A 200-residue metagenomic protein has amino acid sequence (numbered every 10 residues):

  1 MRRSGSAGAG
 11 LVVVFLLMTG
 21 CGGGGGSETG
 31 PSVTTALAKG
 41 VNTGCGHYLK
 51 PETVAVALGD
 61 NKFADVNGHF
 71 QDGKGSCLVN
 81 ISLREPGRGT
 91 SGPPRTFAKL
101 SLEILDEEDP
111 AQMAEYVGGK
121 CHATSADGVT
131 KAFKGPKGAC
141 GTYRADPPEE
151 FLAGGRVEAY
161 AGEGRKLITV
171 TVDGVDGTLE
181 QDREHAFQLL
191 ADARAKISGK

Functional and structural regions predicted by a protein language model:
M1-L11: Bacterial N-terminal signal peptides that target proteins for export
L17-G20: C-terminal motif of bacterial Sec signal peptides marking the signal peptidase cleavage site
G22-G25: Bacterial signal peptide processing site
E28-K200: A small/polar (G/S/T-enriched), proline-flanked helix-loop surface module common in exported/cell-envelope proteins
